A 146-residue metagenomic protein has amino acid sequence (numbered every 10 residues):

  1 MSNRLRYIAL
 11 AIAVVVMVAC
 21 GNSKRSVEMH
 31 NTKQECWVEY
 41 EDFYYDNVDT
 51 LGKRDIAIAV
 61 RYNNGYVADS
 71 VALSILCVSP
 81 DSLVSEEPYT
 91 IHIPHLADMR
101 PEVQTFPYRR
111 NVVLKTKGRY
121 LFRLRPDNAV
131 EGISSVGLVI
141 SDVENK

Functional and structural regions predicted by a protein language model:
M1-A9: Bacterial N-terminal signal peptides that target proteins for export
V16-A19: C-terminal motif of bacterial Sec signal peptides marking the signal peptidase cleavage site
G21-K24: Bacterial signal peptide processing site
T50-I58, V112-V130: Noncatalytic modules at the cell exterior or secretory-pathway interfaces, chiefly beta-strand-rich lectin/adhesion
I58-G65: Short amphipathic, basic-aromatic surface patches that mediate peripheral association with negatively charged
V67-S74: Short coil-to-beta strand junction motifs in C2/discoidin
D69, L124, V130-S141: Edge beta-strands of jelly-roll/beta-sandwich modules across compartments, strongly enriched in secreted/luminal
E87-L114: An anionic, turn-rich surface loop/hairpin at beta-sheet edges that serves as a generic interaction/coordination patch
